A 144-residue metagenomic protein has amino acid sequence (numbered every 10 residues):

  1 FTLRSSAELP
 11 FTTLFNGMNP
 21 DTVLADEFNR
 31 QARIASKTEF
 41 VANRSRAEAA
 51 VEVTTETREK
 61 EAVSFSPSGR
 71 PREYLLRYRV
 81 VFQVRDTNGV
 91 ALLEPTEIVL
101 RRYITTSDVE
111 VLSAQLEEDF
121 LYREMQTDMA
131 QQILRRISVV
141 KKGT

Functional and structural regions predicted by a protein language model:
F1-K37, K142-T144: A structural "domain/chain start" motif
A7-T13, T54-V63, R136: Short, charged N-terminal helix-start/capping segments
N16, P20, L24, R72-Y74 (+2 more regions): Extracytoplasmic/periplasmic, Sec-exported soluble proteins
A32, S36-E39, V84-N88, D108 (+1 more regions): Sec/Tat-exported extracytoplasmic proteins
T38-E48: Short acidic low-complexity segments
R46, E52-E97, R101-D119: Surface-exposed short loop/turn segments
L112-T144: C-terminal/domain-edge helix-coil "capping" segments
